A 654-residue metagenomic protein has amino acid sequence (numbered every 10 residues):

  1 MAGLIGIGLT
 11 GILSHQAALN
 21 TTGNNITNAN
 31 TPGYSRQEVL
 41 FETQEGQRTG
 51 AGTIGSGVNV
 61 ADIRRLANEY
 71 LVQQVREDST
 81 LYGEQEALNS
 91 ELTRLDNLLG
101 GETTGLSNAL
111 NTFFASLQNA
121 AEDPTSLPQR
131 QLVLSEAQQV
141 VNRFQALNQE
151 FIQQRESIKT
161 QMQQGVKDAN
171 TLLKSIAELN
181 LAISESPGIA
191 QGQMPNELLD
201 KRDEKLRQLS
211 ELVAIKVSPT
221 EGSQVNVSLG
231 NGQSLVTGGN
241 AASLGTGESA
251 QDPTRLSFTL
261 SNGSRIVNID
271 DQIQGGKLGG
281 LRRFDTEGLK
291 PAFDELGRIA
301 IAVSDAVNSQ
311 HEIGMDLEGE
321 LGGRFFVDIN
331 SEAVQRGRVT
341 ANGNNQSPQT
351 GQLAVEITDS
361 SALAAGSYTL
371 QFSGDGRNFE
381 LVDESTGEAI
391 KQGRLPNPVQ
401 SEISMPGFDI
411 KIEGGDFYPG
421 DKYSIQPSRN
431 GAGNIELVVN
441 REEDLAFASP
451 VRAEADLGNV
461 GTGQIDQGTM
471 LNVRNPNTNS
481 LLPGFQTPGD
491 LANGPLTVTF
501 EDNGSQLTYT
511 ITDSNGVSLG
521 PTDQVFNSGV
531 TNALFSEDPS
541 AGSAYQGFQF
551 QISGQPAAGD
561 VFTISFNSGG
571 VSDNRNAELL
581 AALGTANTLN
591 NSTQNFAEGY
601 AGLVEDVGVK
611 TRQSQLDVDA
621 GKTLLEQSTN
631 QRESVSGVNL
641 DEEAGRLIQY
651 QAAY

Functional and structural regions predicted by a protein language model:
M1-A653: S/T-rich, low-complexity, solvent-exposed segments of bacterial secretion/appendage proteins
